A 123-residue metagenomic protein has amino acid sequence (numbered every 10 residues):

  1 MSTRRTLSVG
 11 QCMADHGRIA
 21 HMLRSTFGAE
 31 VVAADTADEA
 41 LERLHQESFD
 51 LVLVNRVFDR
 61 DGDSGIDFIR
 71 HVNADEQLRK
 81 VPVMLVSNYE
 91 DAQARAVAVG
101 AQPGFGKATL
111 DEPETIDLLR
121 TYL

Functional and structural regions predicted by a protein language model:
T3-A14, I19-L23, V52: Conserved acidic segment of CheY-like receiver
C12-H16, V57-D61, E90, L110-D111: Short acidic, S/G/P-rich loop/turn micro-motifs used as interaction or catalytic elements
M22-T26, R43, R95, V99: Alpha-helical interaction/dimerization surfaces of two-component signaling modules
D35-L51, V57: Acidic, metal-coordinating helix/loop segments flanking the phosphotransfer/catalytic sites of two-component signaling
D63-R79: Short amphipathic alpha-helix used as the core "switch/output" element in two-component signaling
S64-D67, N88-F105, T109: Alpha4 helix (beta4-alpha4-beta5 surface) of REC/receiver domains from two-component response regulators
R79-E90: A short, hydrophobic beta-strand element within the central beta-sheet of small alpha/beta folds
T109-L119: C-terminal output helix
